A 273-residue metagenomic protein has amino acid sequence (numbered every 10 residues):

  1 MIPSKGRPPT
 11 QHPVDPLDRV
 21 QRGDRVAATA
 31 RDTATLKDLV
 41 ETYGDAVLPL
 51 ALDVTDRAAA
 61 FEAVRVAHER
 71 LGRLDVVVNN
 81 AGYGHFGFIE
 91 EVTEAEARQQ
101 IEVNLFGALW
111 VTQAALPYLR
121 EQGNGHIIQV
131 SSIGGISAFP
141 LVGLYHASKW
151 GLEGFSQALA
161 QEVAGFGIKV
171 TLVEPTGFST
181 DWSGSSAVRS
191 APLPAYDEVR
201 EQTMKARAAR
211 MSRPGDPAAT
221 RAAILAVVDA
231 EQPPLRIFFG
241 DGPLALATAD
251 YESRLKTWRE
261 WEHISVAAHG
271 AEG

Functional and structural regions predicted by a protein language model:
M1-A27: Canonical Rossmann dinucleotide-binding motif of NAD(H)/NADP(H)-dependent dehydrogenases/reductases, specifically
D45, V66-N79, H85: A glycine-rich helix->loop->beta "capping" turn within Rossmann-like NAD(P)(H)-dependent oxidoreductase domains
L52-E62, E94: The beta1-alpha1 cofactor-binding region of Rossmann-like NAD(H)/NADP(H)-dependent oxidoreductases
F88-I89, E96-R98: Substrate-binding pocket helix/loop in short-chain dehydrogenase/reductase
T112, S148: Active-site helix of classical SDR
S132: Residue(s) in the substrate-gating loop at a strand-loop-helix junction that position the organic substrate next
G165-P233: SDR active-site lid
